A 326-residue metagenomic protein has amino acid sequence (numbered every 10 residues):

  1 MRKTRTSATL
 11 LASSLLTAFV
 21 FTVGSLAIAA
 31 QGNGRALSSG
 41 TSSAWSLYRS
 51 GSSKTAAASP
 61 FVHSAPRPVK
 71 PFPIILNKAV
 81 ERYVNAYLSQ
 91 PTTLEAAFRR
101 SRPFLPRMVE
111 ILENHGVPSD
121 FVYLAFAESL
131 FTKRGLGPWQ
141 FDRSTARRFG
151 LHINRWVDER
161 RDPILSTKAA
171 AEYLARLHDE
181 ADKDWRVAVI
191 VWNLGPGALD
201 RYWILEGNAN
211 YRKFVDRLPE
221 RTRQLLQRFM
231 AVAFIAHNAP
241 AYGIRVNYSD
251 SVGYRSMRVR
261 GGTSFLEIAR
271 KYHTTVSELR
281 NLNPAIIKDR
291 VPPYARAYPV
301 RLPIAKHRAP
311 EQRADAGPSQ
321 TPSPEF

Functional and structural regions predicted by a protein language model:
R2-S7, S13, F19-G116: An acidic, Gly/Ser/Thr/Pro-rich helix-cap/linker signature
V84-F98, M108-N114, F131-L136, H152-I164 (+5 more regions): Second-shell loop/turn segments in exported
V117-K133, A188-L194, L279-N283: Short, functionally critical alpha-helical segments immediately adjacent to catalytic or ligand/cofactor-binding
R134-W156, T167-A170, L174, L199: Substrate-binding/active-site groove segments that recognize and process beta-1,4-linked N-acetyl-hexosamine
A175-I204: Catalytic and binding regions of secreted/periplasmic enzymes and modules that target cell-wall glycans
R217, E278-E325: Extracellular LysM carbohydrate-binding repeats and other cell-envelope/extracellular binding modules
L225-P240: Catalytic cores of secreted or luminal carbohydrate-active enzymes
N247-V276, S323-F326: Primarily a LysM-type cell-wall glycan-binding module
